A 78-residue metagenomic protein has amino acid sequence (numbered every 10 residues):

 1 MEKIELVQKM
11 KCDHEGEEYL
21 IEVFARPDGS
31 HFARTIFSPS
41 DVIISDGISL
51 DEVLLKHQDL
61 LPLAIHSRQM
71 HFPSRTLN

Functional and structural regions predicted by a protein language model:
M1-E2, S40-N78: Mixed-charge, Lys/Arg-enriched low-complexity segments
M1-P27: Short N-terminal "domain-start" leader segments that mark the transition from disordered tails or signal peptides into
K9-D13, A33-R34, D51: Homeobox/homeodomain signature
Y19-I44: A short, structured beta-strand/loop element
